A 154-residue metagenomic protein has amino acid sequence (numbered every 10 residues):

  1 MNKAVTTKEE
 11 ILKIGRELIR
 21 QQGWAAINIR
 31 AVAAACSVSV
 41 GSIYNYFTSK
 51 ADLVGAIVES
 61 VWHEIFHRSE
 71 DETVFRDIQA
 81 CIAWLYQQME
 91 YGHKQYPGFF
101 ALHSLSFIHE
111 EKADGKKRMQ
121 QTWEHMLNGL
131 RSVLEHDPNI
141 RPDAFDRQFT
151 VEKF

Functional and structural regions predicted by a protein language model:
M1-T6, D143-F145: N-terminal intrinsically disordered/low-complexity leader segments
A4-V5, R16, R30-V32, S60 (+1 more regions): Recognition helices and adjacent regulatory flanks at domain boundaries
E10, I14, L18-D52, A56: Helix-turn-helix
N28, F66, G98-H103, P142-A144: Short, hydrophobic secondary-structure boundary micro-motifs
F47, L102-E111: Short helix-capping/turn signature of helix-turn-helix
A56, E70-Q95, R147-F154: Hydrophobic alpha-helical connector segments
E59-F66: Short, basic, alpha-helical segments at the C-terminal edge of helix-turn-helix-like DNA-binding modules
K94-G98, E111-I140, F149-E152: Amphipathic alpha-helical packing segments from all-alpha helical-bundle domains
